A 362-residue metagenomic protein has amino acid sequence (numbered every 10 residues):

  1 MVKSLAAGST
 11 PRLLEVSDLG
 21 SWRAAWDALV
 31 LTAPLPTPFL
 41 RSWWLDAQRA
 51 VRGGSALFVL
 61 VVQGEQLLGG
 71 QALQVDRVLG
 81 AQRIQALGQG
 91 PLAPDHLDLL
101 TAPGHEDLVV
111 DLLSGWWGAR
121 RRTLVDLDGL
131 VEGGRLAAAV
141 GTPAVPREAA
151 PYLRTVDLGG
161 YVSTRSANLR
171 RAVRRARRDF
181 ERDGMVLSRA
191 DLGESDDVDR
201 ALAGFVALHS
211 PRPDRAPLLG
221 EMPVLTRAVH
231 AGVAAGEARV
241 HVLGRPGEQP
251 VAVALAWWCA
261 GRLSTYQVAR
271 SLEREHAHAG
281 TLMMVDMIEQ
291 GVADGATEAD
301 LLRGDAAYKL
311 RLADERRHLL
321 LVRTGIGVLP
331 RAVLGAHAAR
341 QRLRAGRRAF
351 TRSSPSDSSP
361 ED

Functional and structural regions predicted by a protein language model:
V2-S9, L136-T164, A296-D362: Active-site/acyl-donor-binding loops of N-acyltransferases
A6, Q89-A93, F180-D183: Short, flexible turn/loop "capping" segments at secondary-structure junctions
P11, L97, R121-L127: Hydrophobic beta-strand segments of well-ordered beta-sheets in folded domains
P11-Q82, A86, D128-E148, S163-H276: A conserved beta-strand-loop-helix scaffold within acyl/acetyltransferase catalytic domains
G54-A56, H105, A119-R122, A238 (+1 more regions): Short, high-confidence coil segments that cap the C-terminus of an alpha-helix and link into the following beta-strand
L87-R121: A gly/proline- and charged-residue-enriched helix-loop-helix capping module
P94, D111-S114, H209, A216-L334: Aromatic (often tryptophan-rich) hydrophobic motifs at membrane interfaces
D98-P103, G160-S163, A190-D191: Acyl-group handling in specialized metabolite and lipid biosynthesis
